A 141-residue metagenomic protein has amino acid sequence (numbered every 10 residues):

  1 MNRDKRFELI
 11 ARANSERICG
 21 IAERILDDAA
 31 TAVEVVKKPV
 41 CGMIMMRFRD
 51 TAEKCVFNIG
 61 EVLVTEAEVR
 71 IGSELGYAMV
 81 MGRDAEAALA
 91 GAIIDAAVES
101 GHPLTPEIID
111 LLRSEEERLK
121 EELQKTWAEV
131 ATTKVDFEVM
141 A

Functional and structural regions predicted by a protein language model:
M1-D27: Charge-rich, low-complexity N-terminal segments
M1-D4, A13, V33-V40, M45-F48 (+1 more regions): A generic short-segment signal for beta-strand/edge and adjacent turn/coil regions
N2, T51-K54, W127-E129: Short, functionally important structural connectors and interaction interfaces within domains
E8, R17-C19, P39, D50-K54 (+1 more regions): Short secondary-structure boundary micro-motifs
L26-I71, Y77-A78: Structured beta-strand/loop patches that form or line metal/cofactor-binding pockets in enzymes
A29, E99-A141: Cysteine/selenocysteine-centered motifs that mediate thiol-based redox chemistry or coordinate metal-sulfur cofactors
R49, G82, A141: A broadly conserved detector of short glycine/acidic/proline-rich loop/turn motifs that flank catalytic sites and bind
E74-D110: A hydrophobic, small-residue-rich beta->alpha segment in the mid-to-C-terminal subdomain of diverse proteins
